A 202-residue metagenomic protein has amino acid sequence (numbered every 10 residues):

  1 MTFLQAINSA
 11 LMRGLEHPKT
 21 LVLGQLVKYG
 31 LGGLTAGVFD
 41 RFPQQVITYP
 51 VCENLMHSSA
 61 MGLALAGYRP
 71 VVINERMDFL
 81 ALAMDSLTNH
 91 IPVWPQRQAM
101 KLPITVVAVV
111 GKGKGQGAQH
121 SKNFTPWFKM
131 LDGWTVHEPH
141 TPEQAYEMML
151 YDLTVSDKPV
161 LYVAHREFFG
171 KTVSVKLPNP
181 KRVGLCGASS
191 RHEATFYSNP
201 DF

Functional and structural regions predicted by a protein language model:
M1-V183, E193: Thiamine diphosphate
A188-S190: Acidic, proline/serine/threonine- and glycine-rich low-complexity intrinsically disordered segments
E193-F202: Short, acidic loop-beta-alpha module within alpha/beta folds
